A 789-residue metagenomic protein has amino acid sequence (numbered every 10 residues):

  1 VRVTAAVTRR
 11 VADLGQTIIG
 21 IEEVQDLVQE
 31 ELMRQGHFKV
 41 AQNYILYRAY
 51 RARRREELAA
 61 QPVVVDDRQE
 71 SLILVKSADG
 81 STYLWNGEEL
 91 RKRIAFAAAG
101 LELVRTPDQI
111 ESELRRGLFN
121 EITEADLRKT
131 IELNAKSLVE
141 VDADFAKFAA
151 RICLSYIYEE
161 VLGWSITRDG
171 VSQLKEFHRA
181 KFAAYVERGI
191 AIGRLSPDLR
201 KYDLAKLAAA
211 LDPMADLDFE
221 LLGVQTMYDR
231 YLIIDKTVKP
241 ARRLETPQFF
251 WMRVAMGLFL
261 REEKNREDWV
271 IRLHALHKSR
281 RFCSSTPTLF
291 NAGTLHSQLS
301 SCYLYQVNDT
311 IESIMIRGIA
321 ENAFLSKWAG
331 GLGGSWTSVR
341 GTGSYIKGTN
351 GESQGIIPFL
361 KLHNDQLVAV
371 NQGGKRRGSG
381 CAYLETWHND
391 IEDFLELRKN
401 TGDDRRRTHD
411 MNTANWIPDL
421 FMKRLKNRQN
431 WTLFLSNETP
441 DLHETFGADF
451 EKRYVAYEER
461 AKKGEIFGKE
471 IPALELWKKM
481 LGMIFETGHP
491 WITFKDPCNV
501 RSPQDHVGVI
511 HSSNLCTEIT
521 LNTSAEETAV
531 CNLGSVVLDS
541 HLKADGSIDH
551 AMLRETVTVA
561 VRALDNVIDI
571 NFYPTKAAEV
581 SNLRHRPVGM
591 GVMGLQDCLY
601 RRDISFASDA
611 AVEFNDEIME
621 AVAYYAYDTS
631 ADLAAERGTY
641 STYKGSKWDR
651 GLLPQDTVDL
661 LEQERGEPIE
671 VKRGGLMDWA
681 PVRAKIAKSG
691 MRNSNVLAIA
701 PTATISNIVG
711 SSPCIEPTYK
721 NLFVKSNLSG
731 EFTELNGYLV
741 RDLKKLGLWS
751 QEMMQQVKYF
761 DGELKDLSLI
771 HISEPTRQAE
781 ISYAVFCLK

Functional and structural regions predicted by a protein language model:
V1-L769, S773, R777: Extended catalytic cores of very large enzyme megasubunits
E774-T776, I781-K789: Positively charged, low-complexity/disordered segments
